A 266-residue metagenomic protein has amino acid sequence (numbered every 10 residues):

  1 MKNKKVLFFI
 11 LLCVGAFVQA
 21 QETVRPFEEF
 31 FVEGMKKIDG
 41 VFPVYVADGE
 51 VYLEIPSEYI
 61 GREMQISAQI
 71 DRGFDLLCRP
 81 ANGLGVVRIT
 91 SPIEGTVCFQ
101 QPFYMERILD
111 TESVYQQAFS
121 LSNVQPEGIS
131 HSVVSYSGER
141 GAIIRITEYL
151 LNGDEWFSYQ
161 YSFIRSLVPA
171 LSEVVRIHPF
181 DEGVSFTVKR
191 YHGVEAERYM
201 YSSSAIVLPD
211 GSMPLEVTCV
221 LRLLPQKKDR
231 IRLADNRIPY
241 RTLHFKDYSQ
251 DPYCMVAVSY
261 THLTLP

Functional and structural regions predicted by a protein language model:
M1-L7: Bacterial N-terminal signal peptides that target proteins for export
K5, A16, L76-C78: Short, intrinsically disordered/low-complexity patches at protein termini and at juxtamembrane boundaries
L11-Q19: Hydrophobic h-region of N-terminal signal peptides that target proteins for export in Gram-negative bacteria
E22-L263: Auxiliary tRNA-acceptor-end handling modules of aminoacyl-tRNA synthetases
